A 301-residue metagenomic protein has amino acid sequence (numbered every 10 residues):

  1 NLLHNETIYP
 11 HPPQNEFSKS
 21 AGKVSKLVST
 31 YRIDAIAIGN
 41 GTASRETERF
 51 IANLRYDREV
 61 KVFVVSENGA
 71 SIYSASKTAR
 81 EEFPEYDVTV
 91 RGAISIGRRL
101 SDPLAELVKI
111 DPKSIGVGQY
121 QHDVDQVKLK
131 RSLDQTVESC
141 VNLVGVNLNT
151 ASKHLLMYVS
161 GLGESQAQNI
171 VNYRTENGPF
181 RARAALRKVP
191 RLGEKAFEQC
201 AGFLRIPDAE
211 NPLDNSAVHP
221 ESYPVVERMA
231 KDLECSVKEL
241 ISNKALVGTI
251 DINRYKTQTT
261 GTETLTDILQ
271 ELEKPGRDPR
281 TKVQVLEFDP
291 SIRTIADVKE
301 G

Functional and structural regions predicted by a protein language model:
N1, S25-V28, L148, V159-L162 (+3 more regions): Replace "in large, NTP-powered and nucleic-acid-processing enzymes" with "in large, NTP-powered factors and other
N1-D134: Phosphate- and other anionic-substrate recognition elements at nucleic-acid/protein interfaces
E6-T7, N40-T42, S66, T150 (+4 more regions): Active-site proximal loops enriched in glycine and acidic residues that flank catalytic Cys/His/Asp and coordinate
S25, S29, A52-R55, T175 (+3 more regions): Signal for well-folded cores of large energy- and translation-related assemblies
I72, E81-P179, E194-A230, D267-D289: Long, highly charged, low-complexity intrinsically disordered interaction regions that mediate electrostatic DNA/RNA
R181-A182, T294: Alpha-helix N-cap recognition
L186: Conserved nucleotidyltransferase catalytic core and NTase-mimicking acidic/glycine-rich helix/loop elements in nucleic
K231-G301: Structured C-terminal cores of nucleic-acid metabolism proteins
